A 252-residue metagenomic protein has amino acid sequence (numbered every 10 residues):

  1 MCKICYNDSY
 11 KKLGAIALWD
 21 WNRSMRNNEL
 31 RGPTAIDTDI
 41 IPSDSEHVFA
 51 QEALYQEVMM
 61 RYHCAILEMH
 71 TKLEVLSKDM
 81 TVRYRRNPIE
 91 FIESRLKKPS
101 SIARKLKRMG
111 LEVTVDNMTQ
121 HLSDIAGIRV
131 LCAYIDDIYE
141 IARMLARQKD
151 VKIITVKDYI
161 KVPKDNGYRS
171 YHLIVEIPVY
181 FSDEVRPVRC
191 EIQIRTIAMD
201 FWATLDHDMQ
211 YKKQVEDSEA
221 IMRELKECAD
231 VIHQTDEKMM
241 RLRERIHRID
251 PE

Functional and structural regions predicted by a protein language model:
K3-K11, W21: Short, positively charged and aromatic/hydrophobic N-terminal segments
W19-I66, H70-D79, C190-E252: An acidic, glycine-/histidine-flanked metal-binding catalytic module
V58, Y62, I66, P99 (+2 more regions): Generic alpha-helical secondary structure
D79-M80, G110-L111, K149-I154: Short secondary-structure junctions
R85-A126: A glycine-rich, hydrophobic loop/mini-helix early in the fold
T119, C132-M240: Long beta-strand-rich cores associated with HINT superfamily self-processing modules
G127-L131: Short aromatic/hydrophobic contact patches that present stacked aromatics for nucleic-acid/ligand binding
